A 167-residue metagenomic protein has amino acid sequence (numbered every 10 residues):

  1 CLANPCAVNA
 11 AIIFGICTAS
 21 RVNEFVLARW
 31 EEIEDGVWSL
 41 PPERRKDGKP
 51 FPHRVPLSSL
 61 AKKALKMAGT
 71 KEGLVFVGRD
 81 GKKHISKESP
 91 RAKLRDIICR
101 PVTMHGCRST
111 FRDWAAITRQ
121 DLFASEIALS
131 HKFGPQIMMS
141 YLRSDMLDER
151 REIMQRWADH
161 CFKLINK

Functional and structural regions predicted by a protein language model:
C1-A28, G106-R108: Basic, Lys/Arg- and aromatic-enriched nucleic-acid-binding interface segment
L2, K46-S59, T70-V75, D148-E149: DNA breakage-rejoining catalytic core of tyrosine-based enzymes
C6-I13, V37, E43-R45, K82: Membrane-topology and secretion signals of cell-surface/extracellular proteins
I16-A19, W114, C161: Conserved short hydrophobic patches within well-ordered secondary structure
L27-I33, H105, A116-I117, E126-F133 (+1 more regions): A short, basic/aromatic helix-end/turn motif that makes direct DNA contacts
P42-G48, K62, K82, A128-I165: Catalytic-site neighborhood detector that most strongly recognizes the C-terminal catalytic loop/helix of tyrosine
P56-G106, T110-W114, T118-F123, K132: Active-site/catalytic core of tyrosine-dependent DNA strand-transfer enzymes
